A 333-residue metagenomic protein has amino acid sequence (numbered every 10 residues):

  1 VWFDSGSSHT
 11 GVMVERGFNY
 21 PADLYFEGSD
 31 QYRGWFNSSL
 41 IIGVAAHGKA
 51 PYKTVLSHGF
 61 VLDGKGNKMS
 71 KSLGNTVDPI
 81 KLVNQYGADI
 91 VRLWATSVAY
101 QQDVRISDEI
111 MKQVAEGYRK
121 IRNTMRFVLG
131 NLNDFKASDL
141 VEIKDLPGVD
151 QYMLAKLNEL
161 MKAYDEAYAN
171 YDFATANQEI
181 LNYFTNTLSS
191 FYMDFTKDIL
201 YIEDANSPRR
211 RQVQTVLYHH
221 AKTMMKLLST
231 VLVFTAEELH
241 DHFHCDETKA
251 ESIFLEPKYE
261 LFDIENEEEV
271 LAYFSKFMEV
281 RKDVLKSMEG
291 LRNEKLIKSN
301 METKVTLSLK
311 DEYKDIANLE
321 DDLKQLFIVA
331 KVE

Functional and structural regions predicted by a protein language model:
V1-D134, M153-T196, L200, V216-L228: Structured secondary-structure scaffolds
V1-Y20, E27, I143-K162, D194 (+5 more regions): Cys/His-rich finger/ribbon microdomains and the adjacent scaffold used for macromolecule binding/structural
G6, F60, V98, K258-L261 (+2 more regions): Generic structural motif
K49, T54, A115, E247 (+2 more regions): A short, structural micro-pattern
S57, L62, N123, L255 (+2 more regions): Hydrophobic side chains in beta-strands
G64-N67, L261-E267, E312-L319: Short, solvent-exposed polar/charged micro-motifs at secondary-structure junctions
I106-M111, E179-I180, V213, H240-H242 (+2 more regions): Composition- and surface-driven signal marking solvent-exposed, interaction-prone regions in large proteins
F135-K162, D194-S287, E294, N300-L309: Acidic, turn-prone loop/beta-hairpin segments
